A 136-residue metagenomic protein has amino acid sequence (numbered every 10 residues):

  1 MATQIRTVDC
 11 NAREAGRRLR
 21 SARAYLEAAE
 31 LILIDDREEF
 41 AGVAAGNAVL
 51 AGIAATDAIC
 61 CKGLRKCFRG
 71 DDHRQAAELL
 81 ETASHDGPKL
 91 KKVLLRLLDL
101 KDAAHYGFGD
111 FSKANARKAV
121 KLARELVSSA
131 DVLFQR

Functional and structural regions predicted by a protein language model:
M1-R136: Terminal alpha-helical segments
